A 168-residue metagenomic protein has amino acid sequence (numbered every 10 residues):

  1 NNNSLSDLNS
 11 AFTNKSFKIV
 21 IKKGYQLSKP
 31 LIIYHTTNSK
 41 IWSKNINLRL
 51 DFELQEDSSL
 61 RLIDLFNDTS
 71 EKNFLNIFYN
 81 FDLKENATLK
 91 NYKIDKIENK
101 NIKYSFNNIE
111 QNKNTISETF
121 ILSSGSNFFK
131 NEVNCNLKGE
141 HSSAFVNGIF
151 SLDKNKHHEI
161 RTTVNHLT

Functional and structural regions predicted by a protein language model:
N1-T168: Conserved beta-strand/loop scaffold segments within soluble protein domains that form the structured core and edges
